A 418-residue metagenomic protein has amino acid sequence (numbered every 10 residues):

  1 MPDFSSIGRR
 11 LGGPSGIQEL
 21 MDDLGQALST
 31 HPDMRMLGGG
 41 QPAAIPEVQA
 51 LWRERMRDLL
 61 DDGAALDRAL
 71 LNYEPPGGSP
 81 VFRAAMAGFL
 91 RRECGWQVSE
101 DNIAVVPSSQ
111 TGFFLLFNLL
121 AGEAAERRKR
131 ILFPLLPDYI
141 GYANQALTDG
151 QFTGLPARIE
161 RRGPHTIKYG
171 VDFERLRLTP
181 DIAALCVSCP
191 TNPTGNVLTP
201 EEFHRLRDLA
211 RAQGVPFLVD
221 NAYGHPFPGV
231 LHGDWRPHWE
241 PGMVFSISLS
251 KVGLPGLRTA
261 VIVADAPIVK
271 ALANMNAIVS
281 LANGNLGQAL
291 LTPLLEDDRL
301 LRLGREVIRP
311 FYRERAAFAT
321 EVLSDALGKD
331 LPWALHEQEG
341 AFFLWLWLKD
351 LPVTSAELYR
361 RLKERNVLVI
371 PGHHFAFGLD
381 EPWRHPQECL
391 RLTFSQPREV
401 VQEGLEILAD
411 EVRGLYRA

Functional and structural regions predicted by a protein language model:
R10-S108, H165-R175, L295, R302 (+1 more regions): N-terminal small-domain helix-loop-helix segment of the aminotransferase-like
G38, E306-T320, P332-L348: Conserved glycine-rich beta-strand-loop-beta hairpin in the small C-terminal domain of fold type I
G40-A44, Q110-T111, D138-G141, P190-P193 (+10 more regions): Short, solvent-exposed loop/turn segments at secondary-structure junctions
D67-Q213, F217-W239, V244, Y416-R417: Conserved core of the PLP fold type I
A84, G88, R92, W96-Q97 (+4 more regions): PLP-dependent enzyme catalytic core of the Aspartate aminotransferase-like
D234-N274, A282-L286, V401-G404: Active-site PLP attachment segment
A273, F343-L390, E403: Conserved C-terminal alpha-helix-loop-beta "cap" of PLP-dependent enzymes that closes/shapes the active-site mouth
A273-V279, D297-E321, L351: Structural signature of PLP-dependent enzymes
